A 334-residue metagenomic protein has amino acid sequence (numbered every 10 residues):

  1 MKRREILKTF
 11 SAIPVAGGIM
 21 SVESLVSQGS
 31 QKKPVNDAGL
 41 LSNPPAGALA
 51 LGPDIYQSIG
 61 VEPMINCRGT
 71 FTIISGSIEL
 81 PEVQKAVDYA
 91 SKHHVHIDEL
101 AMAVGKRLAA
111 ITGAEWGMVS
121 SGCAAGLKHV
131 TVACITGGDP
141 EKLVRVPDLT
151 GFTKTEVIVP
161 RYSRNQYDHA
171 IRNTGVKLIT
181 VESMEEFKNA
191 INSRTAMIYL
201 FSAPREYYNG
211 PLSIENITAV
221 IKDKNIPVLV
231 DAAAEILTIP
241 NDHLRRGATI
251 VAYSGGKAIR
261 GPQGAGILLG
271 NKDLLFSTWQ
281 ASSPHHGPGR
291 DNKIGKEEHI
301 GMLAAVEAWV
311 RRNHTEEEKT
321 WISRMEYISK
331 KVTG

Functional and structural regions predicted by a protein language model:
M1-K2: Secretory targeting signals
E5-Q28: N-terminal export signals
L7-F10, K33-I78, G105-L108, A114-W116 (+3 more regions): Conserved PLP-enzyme active-site core in the AAT-like
F71-I73, S77-I78, Q84-K85, K92-V95 (+1 more regions): Metallocofactor- and cofactor-centric catalytic cores in central/energy metabolism, strongly enriched
D88-K92, E307-V310: Regular secondary-structure segments
N313, E317-I322: Shared catalytic-loop signature of beta/alpha-barrel
M325: Conserved glycine-rich beta-strand-loop-beta hairpin in the small C-terminal domain of fold type I
